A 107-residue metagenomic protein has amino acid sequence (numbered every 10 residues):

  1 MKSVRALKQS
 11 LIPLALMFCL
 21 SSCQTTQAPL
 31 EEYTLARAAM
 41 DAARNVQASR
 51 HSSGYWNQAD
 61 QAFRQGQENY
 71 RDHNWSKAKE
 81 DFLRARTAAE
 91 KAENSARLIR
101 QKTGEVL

Functional and structural regions predicted by a protein language model:
K2-R5, L20-L107: Long, charged/polar, soluble alpha-helical segments
S10-S21: Bacterial N-terminal signal peptides
